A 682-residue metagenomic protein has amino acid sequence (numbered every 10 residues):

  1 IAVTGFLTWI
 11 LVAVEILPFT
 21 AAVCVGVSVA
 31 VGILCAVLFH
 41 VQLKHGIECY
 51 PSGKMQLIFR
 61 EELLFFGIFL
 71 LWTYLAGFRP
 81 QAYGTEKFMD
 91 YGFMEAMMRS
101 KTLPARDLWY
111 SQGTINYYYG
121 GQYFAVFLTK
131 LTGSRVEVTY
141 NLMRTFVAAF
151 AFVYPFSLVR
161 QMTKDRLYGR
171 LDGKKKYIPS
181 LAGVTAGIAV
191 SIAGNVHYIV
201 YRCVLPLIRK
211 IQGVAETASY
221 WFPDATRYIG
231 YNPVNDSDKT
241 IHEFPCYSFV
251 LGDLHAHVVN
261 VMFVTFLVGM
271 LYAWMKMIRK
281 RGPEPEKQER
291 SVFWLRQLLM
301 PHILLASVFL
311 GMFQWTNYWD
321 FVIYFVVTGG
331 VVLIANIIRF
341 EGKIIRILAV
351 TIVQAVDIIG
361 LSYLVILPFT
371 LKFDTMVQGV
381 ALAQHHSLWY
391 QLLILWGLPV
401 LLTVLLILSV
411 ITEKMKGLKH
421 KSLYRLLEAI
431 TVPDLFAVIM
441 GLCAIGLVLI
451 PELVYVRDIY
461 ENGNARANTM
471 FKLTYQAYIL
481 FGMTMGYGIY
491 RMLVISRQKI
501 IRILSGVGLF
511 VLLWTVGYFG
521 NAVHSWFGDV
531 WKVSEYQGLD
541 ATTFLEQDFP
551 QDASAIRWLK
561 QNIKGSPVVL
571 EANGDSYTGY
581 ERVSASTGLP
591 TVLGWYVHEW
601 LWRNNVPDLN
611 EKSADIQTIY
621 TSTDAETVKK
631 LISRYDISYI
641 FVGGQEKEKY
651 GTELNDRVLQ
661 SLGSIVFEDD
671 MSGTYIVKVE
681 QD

Functional and structural regions predicted by a protein language model:
I1-Q56, I358, S362-K414, C443-P451 (+1 more regions): Membrane-embedded, hydrophobic transmembrane alpha-helices
V14-P18, A82-K87, S111-G113, T132-G133 (+7 more regions): Membrane-helix boundary/interfacial segments in multi-pass membrane proteins
I16-Y74, T163, L167-I188, W294 (+5 more regions): Start-transfer (signal-anchor) and selected internal transmembrane alpha helices of multi-pass inner/ER membrane
S52-F266, E546, V569: Active-site lumenal/periplasmic loops and adjacent helix-entry segments of GT-C-fold, multi-pass membrane
T145-A148, Y324, A465-M492: Hydrophobic/aromatic-rich transmembrane helices and adjacent perimembrane loops
S248-L251, L304-T316: Membrane-interface alpha helices of multi-pass inner-membrane proteins
I303, V350-Y363, K421-E428, M492-V523: Signature aromatic-anchored transmembrane alpha helix within multi-pass, membrane-resident enzymes that catalyze glycan
F510, G520-D682: Extracytoplasmic
